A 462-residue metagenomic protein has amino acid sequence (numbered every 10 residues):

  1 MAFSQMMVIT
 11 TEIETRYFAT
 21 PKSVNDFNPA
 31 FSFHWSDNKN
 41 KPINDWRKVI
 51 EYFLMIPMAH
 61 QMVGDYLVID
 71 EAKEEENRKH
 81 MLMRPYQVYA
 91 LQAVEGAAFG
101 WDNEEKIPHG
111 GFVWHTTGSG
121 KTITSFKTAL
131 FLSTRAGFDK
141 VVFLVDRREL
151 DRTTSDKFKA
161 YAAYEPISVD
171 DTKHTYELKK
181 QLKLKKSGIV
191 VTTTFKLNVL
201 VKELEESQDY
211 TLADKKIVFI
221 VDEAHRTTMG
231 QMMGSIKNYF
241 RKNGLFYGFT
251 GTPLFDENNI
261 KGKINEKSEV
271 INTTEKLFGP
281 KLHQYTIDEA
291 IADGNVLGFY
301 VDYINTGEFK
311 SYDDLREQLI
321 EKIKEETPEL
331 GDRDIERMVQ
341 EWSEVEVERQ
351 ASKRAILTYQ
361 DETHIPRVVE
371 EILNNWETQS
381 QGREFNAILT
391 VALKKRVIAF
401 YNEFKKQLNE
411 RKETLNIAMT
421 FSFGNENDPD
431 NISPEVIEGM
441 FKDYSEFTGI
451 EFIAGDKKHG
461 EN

Functional and structural regions predicted by a protein language model:
M1-K140, E149, T153-E165, K185-G188 (+7 more regions): ATP-dependent helicase/translocase motor core
I13-R16, R148-L150, F195-V199, H225-R226 (+4 more regions): Conserved nucleotide-binding/hydrolysis micro-motifs of P-loop NTPases
T116, D146, A392: P-loop (Walker A) phosphate-binding loop of NTP-binding proteins
T116-T117, E223-T227, Y239-N259, G294: Conserved helicase ATPase motor motifs in RecA-like P-loop NTPase domains
A162-E203: Inter-Walker segment of RecA-like/P-loop motor cores
G188, V339-Q340, R349-N462: Conserved C-terminal RecA-like helicase domain
I189-N238, E461-N462: Conserved RecA-like ASCE ATPase "motif II neighborhood" in helicase/translocase motors
I260-E384, Y401-K405, T414: Interdomain helical connector at the RecA1-RecA2 junction of SF1/SF2 helicase-like NTPases
